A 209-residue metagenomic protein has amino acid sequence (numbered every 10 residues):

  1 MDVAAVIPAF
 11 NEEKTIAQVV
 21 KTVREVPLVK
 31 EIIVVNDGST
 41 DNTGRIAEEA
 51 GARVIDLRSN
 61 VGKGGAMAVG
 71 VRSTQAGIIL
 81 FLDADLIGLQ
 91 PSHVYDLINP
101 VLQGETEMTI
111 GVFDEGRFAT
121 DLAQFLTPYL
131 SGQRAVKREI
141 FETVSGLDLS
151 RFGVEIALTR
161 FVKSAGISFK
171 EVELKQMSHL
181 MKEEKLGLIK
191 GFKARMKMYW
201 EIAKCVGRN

Functional and structural regions predicted by a protein language model:
D2-A4, A157: Cell-envelope/extracellular polymer assembly enzymes that use nucleotide-activated donors
N11-E25: Short, well-formed alpha-helical segments that are part of the catalytic scaffolds of diverse glycosyltransferases
V23, D37-G38, V61: Conserved short acidic donor-positioning loop in nucleotide-sugar-dependent glycosyltransferases
N36-G44: A conserved acidic beta->alpha catalytic loop
G44-S73, V112: Conserved donor nucleotide-binding strand/loop of the catalytic core
I79: Short aromatic/hydrophobic "clamp" motif used to bind/position activated sugar donors
P91-G111: Conserved donor-nucleotide/metal-binding helix-loop-beta segment in metal-dependent transferases, i.e., the alpha-helix
L149, I156, K163-N209: Hydrophobic helical membrane-anchoring modules
